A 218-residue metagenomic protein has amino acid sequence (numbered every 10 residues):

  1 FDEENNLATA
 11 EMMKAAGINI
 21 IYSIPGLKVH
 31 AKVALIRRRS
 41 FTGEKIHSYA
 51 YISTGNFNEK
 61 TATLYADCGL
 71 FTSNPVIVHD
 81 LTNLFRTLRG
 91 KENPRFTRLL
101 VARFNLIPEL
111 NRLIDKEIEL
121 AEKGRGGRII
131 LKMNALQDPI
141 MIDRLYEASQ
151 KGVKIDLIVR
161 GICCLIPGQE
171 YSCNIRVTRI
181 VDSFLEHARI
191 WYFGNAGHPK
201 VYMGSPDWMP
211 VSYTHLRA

Functional and structural regions predicted by a protein language model:
F1-E3, I20-I24, D67-P75, L100-I107 (+3 more regions): Hydrophobic alpha-helical scaffolding
F1-N19, L113-R176: Primarily the HKD phosphodiesterase
D2-L64, V177-M203: Phosphate/diphosphate-binding loops
N19-Y22, R39-T42, T87-T97, L120-G127 (+1 more regions): Intrinsically disordered or highly flexible coil/loop and linker segments, enriched in small and charged/polar residues
G43-L113: Active-site cores of enzymes that catalyze phosphoryl transfer or operate on phosphate-rich substrates
P206: Active-site metal-binding loops of divalent metal-dependent hydrolases
M209-P210: Intrinsically disordered, low-complexity segments enriched in glycine and mixed charged residues
T214-A218: Conserved small/polar residues in nucleotide/adenosyl-binding loops
